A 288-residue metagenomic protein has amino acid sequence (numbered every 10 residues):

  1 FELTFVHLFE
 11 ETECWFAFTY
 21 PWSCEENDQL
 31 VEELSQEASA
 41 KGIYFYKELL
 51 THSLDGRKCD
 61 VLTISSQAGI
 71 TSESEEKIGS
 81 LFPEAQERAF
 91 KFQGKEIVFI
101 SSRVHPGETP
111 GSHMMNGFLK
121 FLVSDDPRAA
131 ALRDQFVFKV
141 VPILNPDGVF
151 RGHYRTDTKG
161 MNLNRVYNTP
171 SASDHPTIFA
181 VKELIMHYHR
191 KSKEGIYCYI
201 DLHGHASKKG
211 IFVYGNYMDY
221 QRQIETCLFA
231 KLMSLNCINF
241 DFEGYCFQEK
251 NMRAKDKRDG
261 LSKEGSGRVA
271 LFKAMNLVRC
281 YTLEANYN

Functional and structural regions predicted by a protein language model:
F1-N288: Structured catalytic-domain cores with a bias toward divalent-metal coordination
